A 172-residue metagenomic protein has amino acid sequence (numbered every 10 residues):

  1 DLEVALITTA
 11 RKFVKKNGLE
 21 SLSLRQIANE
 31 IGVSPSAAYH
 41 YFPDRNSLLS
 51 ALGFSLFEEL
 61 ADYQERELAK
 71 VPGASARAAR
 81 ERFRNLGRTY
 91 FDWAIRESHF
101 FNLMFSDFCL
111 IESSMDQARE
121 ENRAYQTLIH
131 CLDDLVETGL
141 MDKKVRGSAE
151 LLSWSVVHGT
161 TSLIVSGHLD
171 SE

Functional and structural regions predicted by a protein language model:
L2-A10, I27, L52-L56, L60 (+2 more regions): Generic hydrophobic, amphipathic alpha-helix propensity
A5, T9, F13-S47, A51: Helix-turn-helix
V14, L49-L56, M104, E120: Alpha-helical DNA-contacting segments of helix-turn-helix folds
F54-N85, A118, D134-V136: Amphipathic alpha-helical linker/stalk segments
E65, R77, W93, S113-T138 (+1 more regions): Amphipathic alpha-helical packing segments from all-alpha helical-bundle domains
R66-E67, M104-E112, G167-S171: Short linear capping/connector segments at secondary-structure termini
R84-F105, A118-R119, W154-V157, T161: Helical hydrophobic small-molecule/effector-binding pocket
D134, S153-E172: Amphipathic C-terminal alpha-helical segment
